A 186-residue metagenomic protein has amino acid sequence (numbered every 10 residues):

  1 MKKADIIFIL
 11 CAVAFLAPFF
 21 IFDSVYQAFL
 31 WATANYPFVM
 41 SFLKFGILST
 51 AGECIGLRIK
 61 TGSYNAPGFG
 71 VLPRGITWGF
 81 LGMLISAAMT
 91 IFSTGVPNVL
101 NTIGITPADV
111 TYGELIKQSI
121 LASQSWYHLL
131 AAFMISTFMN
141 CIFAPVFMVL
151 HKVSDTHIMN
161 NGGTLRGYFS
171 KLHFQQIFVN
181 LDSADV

Functional and structural regions predicted by a protein language model:
I9-Q27: Alpha-helical transmembrane segments of multi-pass membrane proteins
S24-T33, C54-V71: Membrane-helix interface linkers and caps
W31-T50: Loop-to-helix transition at the N-terminal end of transmembrane alpha-helices
K44-I55, I142-V149: Hydrophobic cores of alpha-helical transmembrane segments in multi-pass inner/ER membrane proteins, independent
V71-M83, E114-C141, Q175: Alpha-helical membrane-spanning segments of integral membrane proteins, especially the hydrophobic core of TM bundles
F80-P107, F133-N161: Transmembrane alpha-helix/helix-exit interface in multi-pass inner-membrane proteins
V96-L130, N161-F169: Membrane-interface interhelical connector segments
T156-V179: Juxtamembrane inter-helical linkers in multi-pass membrane proteins
